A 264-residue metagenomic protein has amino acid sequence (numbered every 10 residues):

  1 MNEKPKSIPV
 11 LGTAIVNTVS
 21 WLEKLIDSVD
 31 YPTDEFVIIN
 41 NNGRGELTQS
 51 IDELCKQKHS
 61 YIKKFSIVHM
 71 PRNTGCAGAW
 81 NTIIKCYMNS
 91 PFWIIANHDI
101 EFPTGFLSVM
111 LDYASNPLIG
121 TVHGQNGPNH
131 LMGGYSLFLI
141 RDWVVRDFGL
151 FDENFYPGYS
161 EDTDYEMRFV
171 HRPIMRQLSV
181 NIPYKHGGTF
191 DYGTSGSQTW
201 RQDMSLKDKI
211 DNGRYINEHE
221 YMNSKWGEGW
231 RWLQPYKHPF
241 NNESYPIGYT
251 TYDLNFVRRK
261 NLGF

Functional and structural regions predicted by a protein language model:
N17-Y31: Short, well-formed alpha-helical segments that are part of the catalytic scaffolds of diverse glycosyltransferases
D34-R44, V68-M70: Short beta-strand/loop segment that forms part of the nucleotide-sugar
N40-I51, I100-E101: A conserved acidic beta->alpha catalytic loop
K58-T74: Conserved donor nucleotide-binding strand/loop of the catalytic core
M70-Y87, M132: Glycine-rich, basic loop-to-helix element that forms the pyrophosphate-binding segment of sugar-nucleotide handling
S90-E101: Short beta-strand-to-loop acidic/aromatic patch adjacent to the donor-nucleotide binding site
I100-G134: Conserved donor NDP-sugar-binding/catalytic core segment of glycosyltransferases
T163-F264: C-terminal catalytic/acceptor-binding lobe
